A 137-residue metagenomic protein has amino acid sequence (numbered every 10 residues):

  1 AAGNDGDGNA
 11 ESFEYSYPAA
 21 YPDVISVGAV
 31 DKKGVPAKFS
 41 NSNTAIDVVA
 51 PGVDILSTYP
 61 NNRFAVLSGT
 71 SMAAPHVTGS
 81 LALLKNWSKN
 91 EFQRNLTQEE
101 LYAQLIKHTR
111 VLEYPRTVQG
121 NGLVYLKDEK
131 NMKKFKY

Functional and structural regions predicted by a protein language model:
A1-D47, D54-T78: Substrate-binding/specificity loop regions of serine endopeptidase catalytic domains, predominantly subtilases
Y15-Y17, Y21, Y59, Y102 (+3 more regions): Sequence-level detector for tyrosine residue identity
K38, G52-Q119, E129: Hydrolase catalytic cores
Q119-Y137: C-terminal domain-closing interface element
